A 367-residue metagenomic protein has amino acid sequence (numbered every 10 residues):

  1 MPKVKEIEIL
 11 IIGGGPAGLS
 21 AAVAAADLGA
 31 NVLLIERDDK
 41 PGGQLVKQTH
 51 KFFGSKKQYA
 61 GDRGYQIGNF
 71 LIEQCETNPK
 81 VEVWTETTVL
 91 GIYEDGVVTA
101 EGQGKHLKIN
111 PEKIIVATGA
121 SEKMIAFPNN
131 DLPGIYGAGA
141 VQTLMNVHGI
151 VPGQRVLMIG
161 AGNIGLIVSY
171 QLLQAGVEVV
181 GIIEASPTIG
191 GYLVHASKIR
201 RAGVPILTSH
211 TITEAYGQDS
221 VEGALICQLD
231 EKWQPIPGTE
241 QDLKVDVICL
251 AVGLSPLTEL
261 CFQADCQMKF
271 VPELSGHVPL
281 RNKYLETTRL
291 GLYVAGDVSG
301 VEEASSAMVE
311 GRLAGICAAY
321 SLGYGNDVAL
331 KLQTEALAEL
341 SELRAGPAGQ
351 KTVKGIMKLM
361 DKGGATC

Functional and structural regions predicted by a protein language model:
M1-C367: Residues forming the flavin
